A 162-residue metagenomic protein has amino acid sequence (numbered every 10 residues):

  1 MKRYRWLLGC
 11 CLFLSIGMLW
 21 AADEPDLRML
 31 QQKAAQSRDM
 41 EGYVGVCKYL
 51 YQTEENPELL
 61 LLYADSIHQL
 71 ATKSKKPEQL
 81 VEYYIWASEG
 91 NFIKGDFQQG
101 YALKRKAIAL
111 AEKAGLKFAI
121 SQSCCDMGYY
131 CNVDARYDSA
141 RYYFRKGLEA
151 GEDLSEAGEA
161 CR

Functional and structural regions predicted by a protein language model:
M1-L8: Bacterial N-terminal signal peptides that target proteins for export
L8-G9, E159: Secreted/extracellular small peptides and ectodomain modules produced from precursors
G9-G17: Bacterial N-terminal signal peptides
M18-R162: A "functional boundary" signal
